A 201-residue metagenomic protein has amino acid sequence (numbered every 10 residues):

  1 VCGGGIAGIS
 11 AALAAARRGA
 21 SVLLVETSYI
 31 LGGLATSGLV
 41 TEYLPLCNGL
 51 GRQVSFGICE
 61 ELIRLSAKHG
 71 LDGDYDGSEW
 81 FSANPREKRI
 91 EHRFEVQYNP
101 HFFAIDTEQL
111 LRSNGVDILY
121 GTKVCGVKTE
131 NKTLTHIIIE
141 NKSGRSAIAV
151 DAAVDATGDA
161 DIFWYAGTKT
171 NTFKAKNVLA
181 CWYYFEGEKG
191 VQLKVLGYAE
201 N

Functional and structural regions predicted by a protein language model:
V1-G4, G32, A83: Short N-terminal segments immediately surrounding and downstream of signal-peptide cleavage
V1-L23: N-terminal Rossmann-like FAD-binding beta1-loop-alpha1 element of flavoenzymes
C2-G4, V25-S28, A156-G158, A166: Active-site-proximal beta-strand/loop segments in catalytic clefts of secreted hydrolases
G5-S10, L34-A35, V40, K169: Gly/Ser/Thr-rich beta-alpha loop segments that engage phosphate groups in nucleotides
I6, L31, F94-Y98: Alpha-helix capping and helix-loop boundary segments enriched in small/acidic/polar residues
A16-S37: Glycine-rich FAD pyrophosphate-binding loop
Y43-N201: Aromatic-residue-lined binding/catalytic grooves and analogous aromatic/hydrophobic interfacial grooves in multimeric
